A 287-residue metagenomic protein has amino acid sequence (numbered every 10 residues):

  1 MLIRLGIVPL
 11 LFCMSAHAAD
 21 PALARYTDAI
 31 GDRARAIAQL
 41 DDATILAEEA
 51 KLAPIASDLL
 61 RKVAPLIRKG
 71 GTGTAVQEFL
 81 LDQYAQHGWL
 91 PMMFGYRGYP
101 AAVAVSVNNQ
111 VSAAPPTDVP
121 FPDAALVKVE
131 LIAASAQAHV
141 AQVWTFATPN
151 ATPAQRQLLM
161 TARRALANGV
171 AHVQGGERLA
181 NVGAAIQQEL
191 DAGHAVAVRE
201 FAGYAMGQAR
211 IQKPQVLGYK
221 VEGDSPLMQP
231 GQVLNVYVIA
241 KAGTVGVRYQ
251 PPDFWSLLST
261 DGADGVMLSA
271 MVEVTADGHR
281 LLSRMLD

Functional and structural regions predicted by a protein language model:
M1-V8: Sec-dependent signal peptide recognition, specifically the positively charged N-region followed immediately by
V8-L10, L46: Hydrophobic, well-ordered secondary-structure scaffolds
C13-S15: N-terminal signal peptide c-region/cleavage motif recognized by signal peptidases
A19-D287: Active-site neighborhoods and metal-handling regions in enzymes and metal-associated proteins
